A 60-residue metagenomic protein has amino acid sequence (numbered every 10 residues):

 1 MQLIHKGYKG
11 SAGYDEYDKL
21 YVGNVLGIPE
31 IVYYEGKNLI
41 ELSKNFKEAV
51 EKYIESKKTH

Functional and structural regions predicted by a protein language model:
M1-G13, D18, V32-Y33, I40 (+1 more regions): Short, charged, surface-exposed hinge/linker loops at domain edges that act as mobile lids or interdomain connectors
L20-P29: Positively charged, aromatic-enriched nucleic acid-contacting surfaces
